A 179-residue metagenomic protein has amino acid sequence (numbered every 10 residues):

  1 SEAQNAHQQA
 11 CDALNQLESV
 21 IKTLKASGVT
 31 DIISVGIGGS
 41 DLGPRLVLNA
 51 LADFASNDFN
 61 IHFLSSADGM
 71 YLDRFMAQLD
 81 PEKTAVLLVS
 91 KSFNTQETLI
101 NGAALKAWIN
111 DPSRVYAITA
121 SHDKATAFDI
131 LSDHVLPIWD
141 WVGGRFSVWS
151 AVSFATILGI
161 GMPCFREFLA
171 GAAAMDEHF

Functional and structural regions predicted by a protein language model:
S1-A26: Extended, charge-enriched "interface" segments that sit outside catalytic cores
K22, A26-F179: Glycine-rich phosphate-binding loops that contact phosphosugars or nucleotide phosphates
